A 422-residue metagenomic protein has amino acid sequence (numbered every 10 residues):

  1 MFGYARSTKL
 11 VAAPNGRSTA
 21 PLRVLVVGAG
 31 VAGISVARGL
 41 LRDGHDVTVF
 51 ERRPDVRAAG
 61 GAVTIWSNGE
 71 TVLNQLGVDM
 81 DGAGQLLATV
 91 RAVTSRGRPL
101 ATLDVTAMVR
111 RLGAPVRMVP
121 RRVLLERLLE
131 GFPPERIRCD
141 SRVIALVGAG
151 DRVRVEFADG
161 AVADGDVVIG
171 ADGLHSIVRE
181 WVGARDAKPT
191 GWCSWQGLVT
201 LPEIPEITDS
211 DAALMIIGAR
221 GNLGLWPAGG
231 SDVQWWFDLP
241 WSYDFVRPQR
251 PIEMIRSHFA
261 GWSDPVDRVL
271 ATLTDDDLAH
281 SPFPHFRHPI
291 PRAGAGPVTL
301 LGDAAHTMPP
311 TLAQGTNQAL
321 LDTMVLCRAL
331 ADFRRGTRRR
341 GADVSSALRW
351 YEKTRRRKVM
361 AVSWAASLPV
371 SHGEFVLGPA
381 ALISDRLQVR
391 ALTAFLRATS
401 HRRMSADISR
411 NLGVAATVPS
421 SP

Functional and structural regions predicted by a protein language model:
F2-L22, G84, A313, R328-P422: C-terminal helical "tail/cap" subdomain of flavin- and related membrane-associated enzymes
G3-V24, L41, W66-V182, D186-T200 (+2 more regions): Conserved N-terminal helical subregion
V26-R42, D46-P54, I169-G170, W195 (+2 more regions): Conserved mid-domain beta->alpha element of the FAD-binding
V56-A58: N-terminal polybasic phosphate/anion-binding patch
C193-W226: Flavin-dependent oxidoreductases
Q196, W236-F237: Short beta-strand segments
G218-G221, P227-S231, F237-Q318: FAD/FMN-dependent oxidoreductases across multiple families
